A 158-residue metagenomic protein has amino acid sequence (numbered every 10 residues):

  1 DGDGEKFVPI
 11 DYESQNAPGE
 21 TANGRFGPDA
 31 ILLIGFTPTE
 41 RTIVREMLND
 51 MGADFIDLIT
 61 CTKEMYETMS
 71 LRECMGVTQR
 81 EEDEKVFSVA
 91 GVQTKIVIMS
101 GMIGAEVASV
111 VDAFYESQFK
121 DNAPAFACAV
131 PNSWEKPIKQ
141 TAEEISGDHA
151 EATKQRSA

Functional and structural regions predicted by a protein language model:
D1-I96, I138, E143-A158: N-terminal organelle-targeting presequences
V92-I98, M102-E106: Elongated alpha-helical scaffolds
M102-S157: Helix-rich interaction surfaces within compact, conserved domain-sized segments that mediate assembly or partner
